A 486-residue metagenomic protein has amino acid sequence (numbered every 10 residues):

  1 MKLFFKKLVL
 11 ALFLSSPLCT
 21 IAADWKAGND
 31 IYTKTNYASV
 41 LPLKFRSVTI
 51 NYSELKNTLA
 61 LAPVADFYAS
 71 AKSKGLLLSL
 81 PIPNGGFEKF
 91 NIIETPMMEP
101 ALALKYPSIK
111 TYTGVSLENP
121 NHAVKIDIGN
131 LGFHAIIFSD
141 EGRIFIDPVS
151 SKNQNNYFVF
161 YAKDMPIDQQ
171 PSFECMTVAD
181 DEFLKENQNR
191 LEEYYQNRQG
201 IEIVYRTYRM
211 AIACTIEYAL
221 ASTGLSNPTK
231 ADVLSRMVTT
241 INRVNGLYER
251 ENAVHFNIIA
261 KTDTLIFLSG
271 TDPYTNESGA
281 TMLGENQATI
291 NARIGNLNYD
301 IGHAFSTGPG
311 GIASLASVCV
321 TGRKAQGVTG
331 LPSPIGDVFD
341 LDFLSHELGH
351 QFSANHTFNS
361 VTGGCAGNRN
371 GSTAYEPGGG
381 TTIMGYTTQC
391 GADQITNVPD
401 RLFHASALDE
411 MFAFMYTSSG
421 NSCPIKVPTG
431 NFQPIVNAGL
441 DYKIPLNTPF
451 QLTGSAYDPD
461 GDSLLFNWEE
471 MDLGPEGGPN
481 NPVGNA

Functional and structural regions predicted by a protein language model:
M1-A27: Bacterial Sec-dependent N-terminal signal peptides
A22-N153, G279-G284: N-terminal prosegments of processed precursors
A23-N51, N155-C319: Fold-level signature of zinc-dependent metallopeptidase catalytic domains
N257, N467-A486: Exoplasmic/lumenal beta-rich domain surfaces
I259-T281, T321-P399: The catalytic-center signature of Zn2+-dependent metalloproteases
M415-I435: Proline/serine/threonine-rich low-complexity linkers at boundaries of modular beta-sandwich domains
A438, Y442-F450: Short, solvent-exposed loop/linker segments at the N-terminal edge of repeated beta-sheet extracellular domains
I444, S455-D460, D472-G474: Extracellular acidic, Ser/Thr/Pro-rich low-complexity tracts
